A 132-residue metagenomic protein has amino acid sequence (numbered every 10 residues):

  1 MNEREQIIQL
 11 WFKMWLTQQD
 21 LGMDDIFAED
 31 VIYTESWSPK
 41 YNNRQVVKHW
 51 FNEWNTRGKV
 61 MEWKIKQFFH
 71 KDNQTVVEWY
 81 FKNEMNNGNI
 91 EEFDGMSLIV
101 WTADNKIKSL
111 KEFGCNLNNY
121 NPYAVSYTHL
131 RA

Functional and structural regions predicted by a protein language model:
E3, D20-D72: A solvent-exposed, acidic/Ser-Thr-rich amphipathic alpha-helical stretch
E62-W63, E91-S97: Short, surface-exposed coil-to-beta transition loops
D72-F81: A short hydrophobic beta-strand element
N83-E91: Short, cysteine-centered beta-strand-loop-beta hairpins and adjacent loop/turn segments enriched in charged/polar
D94-Y127: Short beta-strand edge/turn micro-motifs at domain boundaries
T128-A132: Conserved small/polar residues in nucleotide/adenosyl-binding loops
